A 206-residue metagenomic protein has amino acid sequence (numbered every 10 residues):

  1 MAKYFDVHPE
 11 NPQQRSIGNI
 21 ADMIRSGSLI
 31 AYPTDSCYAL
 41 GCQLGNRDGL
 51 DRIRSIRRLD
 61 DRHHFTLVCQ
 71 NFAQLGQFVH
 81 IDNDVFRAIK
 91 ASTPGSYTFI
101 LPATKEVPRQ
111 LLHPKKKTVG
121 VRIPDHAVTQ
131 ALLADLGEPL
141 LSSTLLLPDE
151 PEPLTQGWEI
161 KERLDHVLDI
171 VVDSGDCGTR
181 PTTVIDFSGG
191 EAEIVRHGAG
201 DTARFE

Functional and structural regions predicted by a protein language model:
M1-E206: Active-site-adjacent structural elements in enzyme catalytic cores
